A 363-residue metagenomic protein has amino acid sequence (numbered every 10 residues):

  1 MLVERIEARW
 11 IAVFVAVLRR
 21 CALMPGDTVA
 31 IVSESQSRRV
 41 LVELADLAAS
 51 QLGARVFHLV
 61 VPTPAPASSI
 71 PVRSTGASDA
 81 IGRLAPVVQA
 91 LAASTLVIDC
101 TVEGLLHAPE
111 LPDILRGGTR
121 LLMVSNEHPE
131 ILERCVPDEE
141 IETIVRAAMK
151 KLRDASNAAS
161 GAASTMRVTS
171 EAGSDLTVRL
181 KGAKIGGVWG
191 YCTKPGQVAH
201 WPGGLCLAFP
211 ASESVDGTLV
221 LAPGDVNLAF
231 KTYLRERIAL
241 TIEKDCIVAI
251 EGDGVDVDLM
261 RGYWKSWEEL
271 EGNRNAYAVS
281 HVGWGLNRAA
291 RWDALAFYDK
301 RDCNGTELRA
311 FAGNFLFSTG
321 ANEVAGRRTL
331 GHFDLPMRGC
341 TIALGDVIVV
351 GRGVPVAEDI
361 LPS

Functional and structural regions predicted by a protein language model:
M1-R235, A239, E243, E268 (+2 more regions): Active-site bordering "gate/hinge" segments that shape substrate access to catalytic or cofactor-binding pockets
Y233, A249-T319: Dual-mode signal for accessory low-complexity, basic/Gly-rich regions
R301-P362: Internal helix-turn-beta structural module
